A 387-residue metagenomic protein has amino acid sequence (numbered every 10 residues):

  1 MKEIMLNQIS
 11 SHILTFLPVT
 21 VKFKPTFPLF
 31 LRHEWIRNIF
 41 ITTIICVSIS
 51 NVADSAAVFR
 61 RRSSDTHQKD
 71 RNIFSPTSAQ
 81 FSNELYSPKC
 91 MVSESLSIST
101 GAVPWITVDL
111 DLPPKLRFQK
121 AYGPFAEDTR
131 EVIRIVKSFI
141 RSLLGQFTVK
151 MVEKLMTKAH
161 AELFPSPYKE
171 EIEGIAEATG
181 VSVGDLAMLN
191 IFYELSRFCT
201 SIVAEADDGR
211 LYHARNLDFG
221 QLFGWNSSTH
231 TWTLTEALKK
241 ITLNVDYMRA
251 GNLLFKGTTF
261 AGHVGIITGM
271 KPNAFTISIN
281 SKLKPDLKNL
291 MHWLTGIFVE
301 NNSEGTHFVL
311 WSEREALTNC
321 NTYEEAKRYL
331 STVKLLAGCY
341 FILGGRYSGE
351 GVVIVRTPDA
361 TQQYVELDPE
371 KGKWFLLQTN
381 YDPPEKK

Functional and structural regions predicted by a protein language model:
M1-T42: Classical eukaryotic N-terminal signal peptides for Sec-dependent ER targeting/secretion, especially the positively
E3, Q8, F23-P25, I39 (+5 more regions): N-terminal cationic leader/targeting segments used for protein routing and processing
F16-L17, I39-F40, S50-D54, P76: Short, intrinsically disordered, low-complexity terminal segments
I44-R62: N-terminal signal peptide
A53, K158-H160, N190-I191, C199-I202: Short secondary-structure capping/turn segments at boundaries of alpha-helices and beta-strands
V58-V181, E205-Y212, N216-K387: C-terminal, well-structured catalytic/ligand-binding subdomain of enzymes
E170-T200: Conserved, charged/glycine-enriched, solvent-exposed linker/hinge segments that sit just outside catalytic
